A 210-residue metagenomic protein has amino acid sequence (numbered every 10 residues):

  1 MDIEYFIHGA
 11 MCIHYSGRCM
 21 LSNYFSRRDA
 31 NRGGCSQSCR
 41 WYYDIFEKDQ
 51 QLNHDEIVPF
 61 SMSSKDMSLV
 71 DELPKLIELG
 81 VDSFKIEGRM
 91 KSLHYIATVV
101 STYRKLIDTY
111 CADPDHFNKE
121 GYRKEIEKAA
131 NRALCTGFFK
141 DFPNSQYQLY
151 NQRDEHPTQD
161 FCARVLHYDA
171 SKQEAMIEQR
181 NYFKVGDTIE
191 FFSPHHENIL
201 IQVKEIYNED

Functional and structural regions predicted by a protein language model:
M1-D210: Surface-exposed amphipathic alpha-helical tracts and adjacent flexible/coil segments at the periphery of soluble enzymes
